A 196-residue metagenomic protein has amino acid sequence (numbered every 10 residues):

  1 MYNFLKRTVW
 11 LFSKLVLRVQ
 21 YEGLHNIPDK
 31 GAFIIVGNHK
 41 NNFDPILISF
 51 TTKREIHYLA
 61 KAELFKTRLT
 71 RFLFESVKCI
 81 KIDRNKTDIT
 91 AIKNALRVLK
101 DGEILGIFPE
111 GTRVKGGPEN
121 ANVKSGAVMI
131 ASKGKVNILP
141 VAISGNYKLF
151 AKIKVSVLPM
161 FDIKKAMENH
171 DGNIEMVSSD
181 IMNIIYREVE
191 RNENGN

Functional and structural regions predicted by a protein language model:
F4, T87, N173, V177: Soluble or luminal CAZymes and related metallo-dependent hydrolases
L5-R7, K14, I27-K86: Catalytic core of membrane glycerolipid acyltransferases/transacylases, capturing the structured, soluble-facing
F12, T51, F74, V98 (+1 more regions): A generic structural signal for well-ordered alpha-helical segments
L15-L24: Low-complexity, charge- and small-residue-enriched intrinsically disordered regions
L17, I56, I153: Small-molecule pocket liners
Y21, T67, I89-I92: Structural motif corresponding to alpha-helix initiation and N-cap regions
H25-P28, L96-R97: Short amphipathic alpha-helix with an adjacent loop that forms part of the alpha/beta core around
I92-N196: Non-catalytic C-terminal accessory region of glycerolipid acyltransferases and related lyso-lipid remodeling enzymes
